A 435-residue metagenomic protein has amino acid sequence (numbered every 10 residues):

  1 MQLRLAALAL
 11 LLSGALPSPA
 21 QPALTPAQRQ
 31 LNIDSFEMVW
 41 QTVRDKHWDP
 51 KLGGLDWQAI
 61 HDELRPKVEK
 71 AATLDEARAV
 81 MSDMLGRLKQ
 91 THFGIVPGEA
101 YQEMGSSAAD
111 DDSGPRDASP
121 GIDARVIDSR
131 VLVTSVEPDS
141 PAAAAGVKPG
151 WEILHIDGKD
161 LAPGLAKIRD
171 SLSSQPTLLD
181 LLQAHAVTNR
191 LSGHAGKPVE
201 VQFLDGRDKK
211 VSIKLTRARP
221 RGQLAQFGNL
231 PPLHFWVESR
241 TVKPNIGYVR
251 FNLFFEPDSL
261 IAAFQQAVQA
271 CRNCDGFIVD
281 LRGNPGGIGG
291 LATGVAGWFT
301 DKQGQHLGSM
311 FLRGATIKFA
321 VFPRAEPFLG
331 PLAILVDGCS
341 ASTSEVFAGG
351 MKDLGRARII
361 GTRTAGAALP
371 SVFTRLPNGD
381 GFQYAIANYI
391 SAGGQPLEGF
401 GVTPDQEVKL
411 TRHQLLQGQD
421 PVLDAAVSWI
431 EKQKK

Functional and structural regions predicted by a protein language model:
A6-A15: Bacterial N-terminal signal peptides
S18-A23: Boundary at the C-terminal end of the N-terminal hydrophobic targeting segment
P26-L55: Mature N-terminal segment immediately following signal peptide/propeptide cleavage in secreted/periplasmic
V39, M84, I122, A142 (+9 more regions): Terminal peptide-recognition signature
K51-S129, H194-E200, L204-W236, L307 (+1 more regions): Extended, small/polar residue-biased N-terminal targeting/export presequences and adjacent propeptide/linker tracts
K70-E76, P149-E200, Q265, L291 (+1 more regions): PDZ domains, with a preference for the canonical peptide-binding region formed by the helix
S113-P163, E256-P257, A387-N388: PDZ/PDZ-like domain segments forming the peptide/carboxylate-binding groove, activating on the N-terminal beta-strands
L181, R190-P377, N388, L415 (+1 more regions): Cleft-lining beta-strand/loop regions that shape enzyme active-site pockets
